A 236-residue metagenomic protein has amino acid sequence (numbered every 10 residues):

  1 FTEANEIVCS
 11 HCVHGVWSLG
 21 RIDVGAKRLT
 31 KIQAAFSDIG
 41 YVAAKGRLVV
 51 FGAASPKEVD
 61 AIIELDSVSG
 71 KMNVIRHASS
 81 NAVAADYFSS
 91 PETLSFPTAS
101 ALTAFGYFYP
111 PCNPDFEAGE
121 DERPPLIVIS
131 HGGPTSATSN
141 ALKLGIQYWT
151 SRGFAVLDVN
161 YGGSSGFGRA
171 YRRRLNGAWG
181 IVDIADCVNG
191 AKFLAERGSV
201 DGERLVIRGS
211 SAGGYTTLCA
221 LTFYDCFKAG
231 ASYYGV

Functional and structural regions predicted by a protein language model:
F1-H14, D23, K45, V50-K57 (+2 more regions): Beta-strand C-termini and the immediately following turn/loop, strongest in propeller blades
W17-L19, K27, D60, G70 (+1 more regions): Repetitive beta-architecture junctions, highlighting loop-to-beta-strand starts across blade-like repeats
R21-T30, L65, M72: Surface-exposed loop/turn elements that mediate protein-protein interactions on large endomembrane-trafficking
I32-F36: Surface loop/turn motifs at the tips and blade-to-blade linkers of beta-strand repeat domains
D38-A43: Repeated scaffold domains used in trafficking and secretory/extracellular systems, primarily beta-propellers
S69-K71, R76-E203, R208-S210: Cap/lid segment of the alpha/beta-hydrolase catalytic domain
G190-V236: Primarily recognizes the serine-hydrolase "nucleophile elbow" in alpha/beta-hydrolase and SGNH/GDSL folds
